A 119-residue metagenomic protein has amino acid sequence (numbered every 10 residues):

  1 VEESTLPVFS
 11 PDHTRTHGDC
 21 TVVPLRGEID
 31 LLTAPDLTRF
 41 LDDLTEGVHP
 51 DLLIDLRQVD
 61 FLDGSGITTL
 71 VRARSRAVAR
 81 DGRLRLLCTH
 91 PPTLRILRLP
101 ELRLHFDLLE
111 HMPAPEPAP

Functional and structural regions predicted by a protein language model:
V1-D60, R72-P119: STAS-like cytosolic regulatory interaction modules
